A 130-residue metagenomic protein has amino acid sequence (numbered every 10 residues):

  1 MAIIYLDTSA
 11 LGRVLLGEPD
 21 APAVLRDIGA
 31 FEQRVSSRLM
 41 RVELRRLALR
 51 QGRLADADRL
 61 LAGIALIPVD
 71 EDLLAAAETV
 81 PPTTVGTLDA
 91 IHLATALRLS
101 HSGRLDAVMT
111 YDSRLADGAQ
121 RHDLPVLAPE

Functional and structural regions predicted by a protein language model:
M1-I3, S37, R50, R98-E130: Acidic, PIN/NYN-like endoribonuclease modules and their adjacent C-terminal/linker elements
M1-S36, L47-R59, L124, E130: Short, well-structured N-terminal submotif of metal-dependent ribonuclease cores
L6, S36, P68, T87-A90 (+1 more regions): Short beta-strand scaffold positions
A10-L11, M40, L73, H92 (+1 more regions): Alpha-helix capping/helix-boundary segments
A21, R41, L54-A57, L74 (+1 more regions): A general structural signal for well-ordered alpha-helical segments in protein cores
P22, R46, A75, A116-D117: Alpha-helical elements of the RecA-like P-loop NTPase motor core of helicases
G63-T95: Acidic catalytic patch
